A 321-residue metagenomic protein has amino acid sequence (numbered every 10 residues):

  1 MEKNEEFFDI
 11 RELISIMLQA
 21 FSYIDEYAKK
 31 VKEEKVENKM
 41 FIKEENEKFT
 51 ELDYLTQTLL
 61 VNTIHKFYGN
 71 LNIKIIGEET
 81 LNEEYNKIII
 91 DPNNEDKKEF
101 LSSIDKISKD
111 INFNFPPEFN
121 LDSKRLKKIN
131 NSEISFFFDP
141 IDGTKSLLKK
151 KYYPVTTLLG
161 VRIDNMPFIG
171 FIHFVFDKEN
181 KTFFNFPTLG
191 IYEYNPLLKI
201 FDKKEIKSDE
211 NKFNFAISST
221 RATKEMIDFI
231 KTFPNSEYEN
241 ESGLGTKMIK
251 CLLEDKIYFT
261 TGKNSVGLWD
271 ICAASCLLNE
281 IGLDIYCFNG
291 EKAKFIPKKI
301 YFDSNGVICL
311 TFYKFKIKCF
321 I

Functional and structural regions predicted by a protein language model:
M1-I141: N-terminal subdomain of lithium-sensitive/metallo-dependent phosphomonoesterases centered on the IMPase/IPPase/PAP
K74, I169, I257-F259: Short, Asp-centered acidic motifs that coordinate Mg2+ and/or phosphate in catalytic or ligand-binding sites
K124-Y192: DPxDG-like acidic metal-binding loop motif
K145, N165, P196-L198, G290-K292 (+1 more regions): Detector for glycine-centered tight turns/loop "hinges" at secondary-structure junctions
P167, F201-E205: Tryptophan-centered short beta-strand motifs
G190-E193, L198-I200, K314-K318: Short helix-loop capping/hinge motifs at secondary-structure junctions, enriched in acidic/polar residues
K204-I321: An extended, acidic
